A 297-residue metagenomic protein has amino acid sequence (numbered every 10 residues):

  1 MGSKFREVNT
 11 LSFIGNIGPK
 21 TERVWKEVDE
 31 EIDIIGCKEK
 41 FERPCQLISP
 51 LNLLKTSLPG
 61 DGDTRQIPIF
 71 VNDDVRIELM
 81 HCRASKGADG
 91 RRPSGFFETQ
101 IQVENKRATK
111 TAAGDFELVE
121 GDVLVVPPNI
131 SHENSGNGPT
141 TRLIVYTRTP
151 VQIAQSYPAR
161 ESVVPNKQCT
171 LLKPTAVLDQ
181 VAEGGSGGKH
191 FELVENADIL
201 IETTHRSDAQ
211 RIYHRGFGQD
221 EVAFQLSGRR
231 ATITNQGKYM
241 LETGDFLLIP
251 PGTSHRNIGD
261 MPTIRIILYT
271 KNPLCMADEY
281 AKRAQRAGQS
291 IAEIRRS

Functional and structural regions predicted by a protein language model:
G2-L79, D89-G90, I153-H205, Q210-Y213 (+1 more regions): A short, N-terminal "cap"/entry segment at the start of jelly-roll beta-barrel domains of the cupin/DSBH fold
L51, S57-P59, T64, T99-Q100 (+11 more regions): Low-complexity, intrinsically disordered tandem-repeat tracts enriched in small residues
I77-H81, T99, D115, V123-V125 (+4 more regions): Conserved hydrophobic/aromatic beta-strand scaffold that supports enzyme active sites
R83-G87, E120-V123, P127-N129, R206-A209 (+2 more regions): Tight coil/turn sites that cap or link beta-strands
R92-E120, G216-T243: A short beta-strand-loop-beta hairpin characteristic of the jelly-roll/cupin
D115, P128-A154, P251-E279: Ligand-binding loop in jelly-roll beta-barrel domains
E195-G259, T263-I266: Structured core of small recognition/catalytic domains
